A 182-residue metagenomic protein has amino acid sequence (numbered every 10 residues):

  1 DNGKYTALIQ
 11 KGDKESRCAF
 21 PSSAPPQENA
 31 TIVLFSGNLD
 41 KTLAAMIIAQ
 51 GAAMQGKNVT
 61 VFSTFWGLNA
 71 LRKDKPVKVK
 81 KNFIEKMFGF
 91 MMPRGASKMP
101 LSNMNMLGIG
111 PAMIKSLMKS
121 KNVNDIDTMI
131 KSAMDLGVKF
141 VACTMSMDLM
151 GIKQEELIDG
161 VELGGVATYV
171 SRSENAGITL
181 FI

Functional and structural regions predicted by a protein language model:
D1-E28, F88-S97: Intrinsically disordered, low-complexity terminal tails/loops enriched in metal-binding residues
I32-T42, L71-R72, L117-M118: Short, glycine-rich nucleotide/cofactor-binding loops
L43-G56, V61: Histidine-anchored nucleotide/phosphate-binding helix
A53-M54, M134, E174: Anion (oxyanion) recognition and catalysis
V59-F65, V141-T144: Short internal beta-strands
L68-K81: N-terminal beta-loop-helix "entrance" segment that forms/cooperates in small-molecule cofactor or anionic ligand
V79-M118, N122: A glycine-rich helix N-cap at a beta->alpha junction
L107-V170: A charged, amphipathic interaction segment
